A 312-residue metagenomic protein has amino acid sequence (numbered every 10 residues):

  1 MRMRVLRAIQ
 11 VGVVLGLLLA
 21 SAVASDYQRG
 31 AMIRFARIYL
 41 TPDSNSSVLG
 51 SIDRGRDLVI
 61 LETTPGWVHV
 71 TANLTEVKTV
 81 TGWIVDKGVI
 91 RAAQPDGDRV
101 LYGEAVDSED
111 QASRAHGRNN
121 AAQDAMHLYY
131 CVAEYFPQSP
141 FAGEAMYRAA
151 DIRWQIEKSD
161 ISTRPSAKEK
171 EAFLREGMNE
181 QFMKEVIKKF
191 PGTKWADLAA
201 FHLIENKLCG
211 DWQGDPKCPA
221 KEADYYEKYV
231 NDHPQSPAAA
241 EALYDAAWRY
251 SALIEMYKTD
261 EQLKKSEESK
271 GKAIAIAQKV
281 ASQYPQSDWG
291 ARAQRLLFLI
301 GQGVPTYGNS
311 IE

Functional and structural regions predicted by a protein language model:
Q10-A20: Bacterial N-terminal signal peptides
A22-D26: Boundary at the C-terminal end of the N-terminal hydrophobic targeting segment
N45-S46, V132-E144, S159, F173 (+6 more regions): Short solvent-exposed coil/turn linkers within tandem alpha-helical repeat scaffolds
S47-V85: SH3/SH3-like beta-barrel superfamily modules
T71-Q111: Boundary regions of SH3-family modules and the immediately adjacent low-complexity/disordered segments in eukaryotic
D96-R114, F141-P165, G192-D211, A240-Y257 (+1 more regions): Amphipathic alpha-helical repeat scaffolds of TPR domains
D110-Q123, Q155-K184, C209-D224, A252-K279: Short coil/linker segments at helix-helix boundaries
K217-E222, S266-E312: Terminal, low-structured helical/coil segments at or just beyond the last alpha-helical repeat
